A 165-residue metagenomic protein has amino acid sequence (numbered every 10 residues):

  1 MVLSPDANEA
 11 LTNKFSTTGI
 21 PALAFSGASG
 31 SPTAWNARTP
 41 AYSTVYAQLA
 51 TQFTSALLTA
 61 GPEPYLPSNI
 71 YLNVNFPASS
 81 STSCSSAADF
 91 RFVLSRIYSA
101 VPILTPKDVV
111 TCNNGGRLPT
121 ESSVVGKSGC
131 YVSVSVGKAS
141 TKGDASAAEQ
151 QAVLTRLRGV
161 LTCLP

Functional and structural regions predicted by a protein language model:
M1-S31: Internal, conserved structured core segments that host functional sites
N36-P165: Electrostatically charged, flexible surface regions
